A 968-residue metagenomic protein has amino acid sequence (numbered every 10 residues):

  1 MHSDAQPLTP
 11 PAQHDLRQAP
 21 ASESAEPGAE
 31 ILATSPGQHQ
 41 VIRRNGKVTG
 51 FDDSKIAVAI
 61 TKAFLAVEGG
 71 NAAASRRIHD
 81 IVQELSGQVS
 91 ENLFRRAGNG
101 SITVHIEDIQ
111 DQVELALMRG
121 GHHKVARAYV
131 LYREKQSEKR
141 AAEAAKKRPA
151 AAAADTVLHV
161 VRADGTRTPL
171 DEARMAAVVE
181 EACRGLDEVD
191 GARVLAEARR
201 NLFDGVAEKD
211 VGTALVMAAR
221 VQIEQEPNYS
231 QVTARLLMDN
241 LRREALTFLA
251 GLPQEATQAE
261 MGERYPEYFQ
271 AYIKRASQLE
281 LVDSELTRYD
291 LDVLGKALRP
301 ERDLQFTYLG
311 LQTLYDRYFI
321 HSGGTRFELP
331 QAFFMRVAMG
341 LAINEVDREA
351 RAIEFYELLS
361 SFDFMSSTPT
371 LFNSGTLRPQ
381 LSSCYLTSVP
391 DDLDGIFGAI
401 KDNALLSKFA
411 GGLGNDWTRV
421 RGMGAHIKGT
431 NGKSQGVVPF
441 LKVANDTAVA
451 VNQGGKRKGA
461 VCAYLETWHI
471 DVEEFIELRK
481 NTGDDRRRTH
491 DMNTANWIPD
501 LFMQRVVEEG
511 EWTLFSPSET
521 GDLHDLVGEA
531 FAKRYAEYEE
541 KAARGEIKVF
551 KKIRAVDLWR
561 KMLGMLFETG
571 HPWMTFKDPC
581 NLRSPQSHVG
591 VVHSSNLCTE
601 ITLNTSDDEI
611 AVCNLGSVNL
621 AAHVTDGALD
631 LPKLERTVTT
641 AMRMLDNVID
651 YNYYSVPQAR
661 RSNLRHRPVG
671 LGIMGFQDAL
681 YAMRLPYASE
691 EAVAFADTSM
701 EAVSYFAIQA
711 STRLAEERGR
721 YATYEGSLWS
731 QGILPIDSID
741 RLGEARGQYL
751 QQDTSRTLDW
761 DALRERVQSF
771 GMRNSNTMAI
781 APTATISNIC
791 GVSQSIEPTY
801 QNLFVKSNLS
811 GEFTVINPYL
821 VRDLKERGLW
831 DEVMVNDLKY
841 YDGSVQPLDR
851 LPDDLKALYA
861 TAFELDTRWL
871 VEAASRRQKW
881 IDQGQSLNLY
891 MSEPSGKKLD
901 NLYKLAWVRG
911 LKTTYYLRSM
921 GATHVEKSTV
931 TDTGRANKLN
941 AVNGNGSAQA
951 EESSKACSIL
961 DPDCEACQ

Functional and structural regions predicted by a protein language model:
M1-I31, A142-R148, K927-Q968: Acidic, low-complexity intrinsically disordered tails
H2-Q40, K47, A74-T168, E172-A173 (+2 more regions): Core nucleic-acid recognition elements
E84-V89, Q112-M118, V206, V221 (+7 more regions): Core structural elements
H122-K124, A128-K135, S230-R275, I498-F502 (+10 more regions): Terminal amphipathic helices with adjacent charged low-complexity linkers/tails
R275, E280-T313, T602-N604, L645-D650 (+3 more regions): Catalytic alpha/beta core of large soluble enzyme barrels
I320-H321, F333-A352, Y356-Q380, L386-G429 (+9 more regions): Function-dense linear segments that define catalytic or interfacial modules in macromolecule-processing proteins
E477, R486, H490-M562, L566-T569: Polar, glycine-rich mid-to-C-terminal structural blocks that act as macromolecule-binding/assembly scaffolds
T637-R660, L664, P686-T783, D853-K856 (+2 more regions): Internal maturation/activation junctions in enzymes
